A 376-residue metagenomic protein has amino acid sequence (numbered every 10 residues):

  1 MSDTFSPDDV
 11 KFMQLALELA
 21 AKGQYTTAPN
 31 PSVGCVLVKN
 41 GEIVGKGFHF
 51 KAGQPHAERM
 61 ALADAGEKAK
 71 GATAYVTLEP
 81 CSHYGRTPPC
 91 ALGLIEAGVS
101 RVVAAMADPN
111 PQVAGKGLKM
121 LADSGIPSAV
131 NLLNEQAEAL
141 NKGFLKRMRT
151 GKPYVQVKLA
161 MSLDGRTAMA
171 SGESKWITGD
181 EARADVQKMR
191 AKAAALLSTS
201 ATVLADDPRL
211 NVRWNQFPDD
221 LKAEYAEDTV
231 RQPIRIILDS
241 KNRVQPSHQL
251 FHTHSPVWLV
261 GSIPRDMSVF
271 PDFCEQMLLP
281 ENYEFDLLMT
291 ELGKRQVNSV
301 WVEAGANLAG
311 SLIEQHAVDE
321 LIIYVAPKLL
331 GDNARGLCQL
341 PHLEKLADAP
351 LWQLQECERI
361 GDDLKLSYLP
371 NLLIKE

Functional and structural regions predicted by a protein language model:
D8-A28, R147: Short, basic/aromatic recognition patches
A16, G34, C81, L121 (+7 more regions): Residue-level signal for inorganic ion chemistry
S32-G41, L159-A160, L366: Short beta-strand scaffold segments in enzyme catalytic cores
L37-Q136, I263, I313: Zn2+-dependent cytidine deaminase-like catalytic core
P109-Q112, E135-Q136, L204, R243-Q245 (+2 more regions): Short gly/pro/ser/thr-enriched loop/turn and capping motifs at secondary-structure boundaries
K146, V157-L163, T167-S299, N307-G310: Active-site ligand-binding patch in enzyme domains
E314-W352: Flexible, gly/pro- and Lys/Arg-enriched active-site loops
P341-E376: Conserved histidine-centered catalytic loops in small-molecule metabolism enzymes
